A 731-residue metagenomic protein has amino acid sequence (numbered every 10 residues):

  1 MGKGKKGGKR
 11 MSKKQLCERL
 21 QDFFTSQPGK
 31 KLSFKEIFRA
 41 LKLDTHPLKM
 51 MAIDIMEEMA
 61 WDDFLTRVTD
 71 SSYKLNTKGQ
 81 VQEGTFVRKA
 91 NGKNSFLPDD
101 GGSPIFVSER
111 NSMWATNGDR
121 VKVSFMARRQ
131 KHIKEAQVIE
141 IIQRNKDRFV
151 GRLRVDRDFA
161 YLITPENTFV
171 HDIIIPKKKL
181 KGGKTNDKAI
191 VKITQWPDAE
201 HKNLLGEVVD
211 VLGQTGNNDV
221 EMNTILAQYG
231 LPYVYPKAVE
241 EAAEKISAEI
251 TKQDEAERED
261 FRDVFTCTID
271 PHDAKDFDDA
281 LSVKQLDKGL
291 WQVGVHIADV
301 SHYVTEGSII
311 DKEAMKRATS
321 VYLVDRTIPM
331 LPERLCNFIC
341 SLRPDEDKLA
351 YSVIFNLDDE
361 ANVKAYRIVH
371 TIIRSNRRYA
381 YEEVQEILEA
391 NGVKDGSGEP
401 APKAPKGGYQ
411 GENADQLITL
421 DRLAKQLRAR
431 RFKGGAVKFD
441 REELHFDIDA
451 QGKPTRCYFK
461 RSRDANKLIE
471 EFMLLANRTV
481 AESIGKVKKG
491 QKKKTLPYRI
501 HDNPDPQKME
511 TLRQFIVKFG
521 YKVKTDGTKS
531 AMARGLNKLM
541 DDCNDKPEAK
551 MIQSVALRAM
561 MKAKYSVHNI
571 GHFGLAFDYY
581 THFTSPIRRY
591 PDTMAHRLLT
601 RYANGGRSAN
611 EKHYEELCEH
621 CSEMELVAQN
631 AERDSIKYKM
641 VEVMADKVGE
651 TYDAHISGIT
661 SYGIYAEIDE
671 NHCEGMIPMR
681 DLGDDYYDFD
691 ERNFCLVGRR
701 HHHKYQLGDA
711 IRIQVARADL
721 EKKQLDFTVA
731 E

Functional and structural regions predicted by a protein language model:
G2-G294, S301-D347, R378, Q385-E386 (+4 more regions): Charge-lined substrate channels and their catalytic hotspots, especially those that engage the 3′ end of RNA
R39, I190, Q195-P197, Q214 (+6 more regions): Electropositive polyanion-binding surfaces
S103-S108, F169-I175, H672-F689: A short macromolecule-binding patch
